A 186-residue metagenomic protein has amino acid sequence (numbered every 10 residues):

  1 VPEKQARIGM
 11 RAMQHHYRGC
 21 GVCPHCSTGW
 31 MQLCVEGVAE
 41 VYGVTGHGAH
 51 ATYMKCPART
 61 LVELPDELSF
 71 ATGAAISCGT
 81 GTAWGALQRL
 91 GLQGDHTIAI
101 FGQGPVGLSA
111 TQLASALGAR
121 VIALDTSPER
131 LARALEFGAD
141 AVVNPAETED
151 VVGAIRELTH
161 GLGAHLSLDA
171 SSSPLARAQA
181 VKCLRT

Functional and structural regions predicted by a protein language model:
V1-P24, P65-E67, A71: Glycine-rich beta-strand-centered segment in the early N-terminal region that forms part of a ligand/cofactor-binding
M10-R11, H25, Y53, T97 (+1 more regions): Residue-level marker of beta-strand positions
H16-A51, F70-I76, L92-Q93: Phosphate-binding beta-alpha-beta segment of Rossmann-like dinucleotide-binding domains, i.e., the NAD(P)
V44-H50, D66-R89, I100-S109: A glycine-rich, Thr/Ser-enriched phosphate-binding loop motif common to dinucleotide/cofactor-binding enzymes
L87-Q93, L158-G161: Glycine-rich helix-loop-beta junction characteristic of Rossmann-like nucleotide cofactor-binding loops
Q88, L108-A116, R156: Surface-exposed amphipathic alpha-helices with a cationic face
T97-Q103, S115-Q179: Adenosine-nucleotide cofactor-binding segment
L184-T186: Helix-to-beta-strand junctions that scaffold the AdoMet/dcAdoMet cofactor pocket in Class I SAM-dependent enzymes
